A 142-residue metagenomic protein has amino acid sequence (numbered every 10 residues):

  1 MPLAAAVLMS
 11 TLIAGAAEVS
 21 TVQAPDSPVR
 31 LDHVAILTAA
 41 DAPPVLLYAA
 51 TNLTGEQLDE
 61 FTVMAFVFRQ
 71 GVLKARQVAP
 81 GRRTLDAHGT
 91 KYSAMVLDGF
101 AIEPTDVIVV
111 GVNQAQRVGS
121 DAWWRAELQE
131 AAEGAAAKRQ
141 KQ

Functional and structural regions predicted by a protein language model:
P2-A14: Bacterial N-terminal signal peptides
E18-A49, A126, G134-K141: Low-complexity, acidic Ser/Thr/Pro/Gly-rich terminal tails and inter-domain linkers that flank the onset of structured
A50-T54: Asparagine-centered strand-capping/turn motif at beta-strand->loop junctions
Q57-E60: Short acidic/proline- and small/hydrophobic-mixed sequence motifs that coincide with surface turns and coil-to-beta
T62-A65: Hydrophobic beta-strand segments
V67-Q77: Short aromatic-acidic-glycine turn motif
A75-I102: Intrinsically disordered, low-complexity Pro/Gly/Ser/Thr-rich segments with frequent PxxP/GP/PP motifs and embedded
D98-Q142: Terminal connector regions
